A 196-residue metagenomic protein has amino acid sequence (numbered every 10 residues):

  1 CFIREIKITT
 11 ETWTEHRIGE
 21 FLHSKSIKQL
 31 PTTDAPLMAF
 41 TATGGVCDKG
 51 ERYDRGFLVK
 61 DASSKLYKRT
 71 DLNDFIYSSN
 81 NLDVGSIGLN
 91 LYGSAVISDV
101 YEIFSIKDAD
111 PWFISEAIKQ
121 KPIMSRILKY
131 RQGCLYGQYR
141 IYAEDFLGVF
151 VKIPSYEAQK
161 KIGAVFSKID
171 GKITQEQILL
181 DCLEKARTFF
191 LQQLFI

Functional and structural regions predicted by a protein language model:
C1-T12, F150-I196: A structural feature that tracks compact, well-ordered secondary-structure segments with a strong bias toward
R4-L30: Non-catalytic DNA-recognition/assembly elements of restriction-modification systems
K28-D61, L89: DNA target-recognition patches
D61-S64, L135, S167: Short, solvent-exposed loop/turn positions at domain surfaces that link secondary-structure elements or cap domain
L66-K68, L72-M124: A short beta-sheet element
N80, A95-Y101, C134-E157: A short glycine-rich beta-alpha junction/loop motif
